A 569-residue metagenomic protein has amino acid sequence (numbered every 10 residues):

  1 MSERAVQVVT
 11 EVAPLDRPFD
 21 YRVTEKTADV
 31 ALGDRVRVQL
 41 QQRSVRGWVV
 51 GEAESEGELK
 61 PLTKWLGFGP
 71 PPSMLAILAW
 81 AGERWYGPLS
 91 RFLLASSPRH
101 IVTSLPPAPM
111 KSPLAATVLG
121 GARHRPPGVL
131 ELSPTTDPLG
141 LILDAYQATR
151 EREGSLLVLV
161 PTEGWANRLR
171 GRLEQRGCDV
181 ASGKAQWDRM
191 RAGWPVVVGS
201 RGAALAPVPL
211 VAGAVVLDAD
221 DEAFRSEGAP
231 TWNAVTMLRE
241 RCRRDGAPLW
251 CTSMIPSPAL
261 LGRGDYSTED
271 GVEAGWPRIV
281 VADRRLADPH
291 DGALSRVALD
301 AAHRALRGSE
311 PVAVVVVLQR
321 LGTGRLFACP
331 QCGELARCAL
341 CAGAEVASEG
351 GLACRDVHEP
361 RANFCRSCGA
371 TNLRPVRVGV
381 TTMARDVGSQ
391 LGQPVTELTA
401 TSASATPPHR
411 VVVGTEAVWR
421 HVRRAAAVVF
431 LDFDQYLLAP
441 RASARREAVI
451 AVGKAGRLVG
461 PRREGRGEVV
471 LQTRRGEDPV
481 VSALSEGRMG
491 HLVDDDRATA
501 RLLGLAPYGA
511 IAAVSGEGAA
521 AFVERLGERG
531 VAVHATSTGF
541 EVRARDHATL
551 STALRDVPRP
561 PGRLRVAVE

Functional and structural regions predicted by a protein language model:
M1-V280, L286-A287, D291-G292, R296 (+11 more regions): Accessory, non-ATPase domains that flank or precede helicase/AAA+ motor cores in DNA-metabolism machines
G164-Q175, L373-L398, E517-R525: Short, charged N-terminal beta->alpha structural module
A166-R168, V196-A212, G324, S402-D432 (+2 more regions): SF2 helicase motor core recognition
S182-G193, Q393-T415: Conserved helicase ATPase core of P-loop NTP-dependent helicases/translocases
M237-P258, E447-A483: Conserved segment of the helicase C-terminal RecA-like domain
R304-Q390: Cys/His-rich short segments
